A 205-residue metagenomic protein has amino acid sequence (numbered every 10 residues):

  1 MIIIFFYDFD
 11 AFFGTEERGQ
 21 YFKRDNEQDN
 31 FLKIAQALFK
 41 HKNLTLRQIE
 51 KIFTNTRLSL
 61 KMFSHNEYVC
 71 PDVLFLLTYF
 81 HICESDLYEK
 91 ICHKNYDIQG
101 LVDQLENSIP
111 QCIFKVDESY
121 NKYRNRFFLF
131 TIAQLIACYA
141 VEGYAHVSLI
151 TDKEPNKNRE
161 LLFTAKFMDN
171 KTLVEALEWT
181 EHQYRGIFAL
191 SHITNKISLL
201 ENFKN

Functional and structural regions predicted by a protein language model:
M1-I3: A short helix-turn-beta junction within AAA+ P-loop NTPase domains corresponding to the substrate/partner-engaging
Y7-N205: The feature marks long, low-complexity, polar/acidic/proline-rich intrinsically disordered regions embedded in large
